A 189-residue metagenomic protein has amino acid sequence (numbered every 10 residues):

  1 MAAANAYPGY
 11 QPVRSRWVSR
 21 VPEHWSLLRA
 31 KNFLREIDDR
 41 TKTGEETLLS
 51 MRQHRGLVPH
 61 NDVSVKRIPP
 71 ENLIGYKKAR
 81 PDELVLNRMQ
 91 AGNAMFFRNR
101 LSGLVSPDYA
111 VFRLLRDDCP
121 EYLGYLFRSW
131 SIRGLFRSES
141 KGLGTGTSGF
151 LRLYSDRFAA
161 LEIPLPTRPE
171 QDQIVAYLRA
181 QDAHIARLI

Functional and structural regions predicted by a protein language model:
A2-A4: N-terminal acidic, proline/glycine-rich, low-complexity intrinsically disordered segments
A6-T41, P164-Q173, Y177-R187: Non-catalytic DNA-recognition/assembly elements of restriction-modification systems
Q11-R14, L28-K42, E46-P81: Sequence-specific dsDNA recognition surfaces
P12-V13, L104-S106, S155-R157: Short glycine-enriched loop/turn motifs at secondary-structure junctions
R29-T41, L101, V111-R168: Basic, amphipathic alpha-helical recognition segments used for DNA target recognition
E45-V65, L84-A110, Y125, G134-S140: Short, ligand-facing micro-motifs at secondary-structure edges
Y122-L126, Y177, L188: Short amphipathic alpha-helical coupling segments at ligand-binding clamshell hinges and other catalytic/signaling
